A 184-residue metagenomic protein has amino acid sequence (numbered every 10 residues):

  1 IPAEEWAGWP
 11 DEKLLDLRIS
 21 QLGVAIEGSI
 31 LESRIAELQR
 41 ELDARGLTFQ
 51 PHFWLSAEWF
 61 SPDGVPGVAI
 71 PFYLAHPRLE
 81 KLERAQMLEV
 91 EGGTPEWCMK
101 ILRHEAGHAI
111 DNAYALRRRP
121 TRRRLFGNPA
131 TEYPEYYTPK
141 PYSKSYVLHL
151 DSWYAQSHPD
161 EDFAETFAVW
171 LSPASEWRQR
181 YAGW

Functional and structural regions predicted by a protein language model:
P2, L14: Short, contiguous alpha-helical
A3, E96, W153: Generic anion/oxyanion-binding catalytic loop in active/binding sites
A7-K13: Compact, charge-rich alpha-helical regulatory domains located at protein termini
W9, R18-L22, I26, I30-P51 (+3 more regions): Metalloprotease/metallohydrolase-associated module, dominated by Zn2+-dependent proteases
E96-L116, A164: Active-site recognition of the HExxH zinc-binding catalytic motif
L116-R117, N128: A short linear boundary/processing microfeature
P120: Active-site-proximal binding-pocket segments
